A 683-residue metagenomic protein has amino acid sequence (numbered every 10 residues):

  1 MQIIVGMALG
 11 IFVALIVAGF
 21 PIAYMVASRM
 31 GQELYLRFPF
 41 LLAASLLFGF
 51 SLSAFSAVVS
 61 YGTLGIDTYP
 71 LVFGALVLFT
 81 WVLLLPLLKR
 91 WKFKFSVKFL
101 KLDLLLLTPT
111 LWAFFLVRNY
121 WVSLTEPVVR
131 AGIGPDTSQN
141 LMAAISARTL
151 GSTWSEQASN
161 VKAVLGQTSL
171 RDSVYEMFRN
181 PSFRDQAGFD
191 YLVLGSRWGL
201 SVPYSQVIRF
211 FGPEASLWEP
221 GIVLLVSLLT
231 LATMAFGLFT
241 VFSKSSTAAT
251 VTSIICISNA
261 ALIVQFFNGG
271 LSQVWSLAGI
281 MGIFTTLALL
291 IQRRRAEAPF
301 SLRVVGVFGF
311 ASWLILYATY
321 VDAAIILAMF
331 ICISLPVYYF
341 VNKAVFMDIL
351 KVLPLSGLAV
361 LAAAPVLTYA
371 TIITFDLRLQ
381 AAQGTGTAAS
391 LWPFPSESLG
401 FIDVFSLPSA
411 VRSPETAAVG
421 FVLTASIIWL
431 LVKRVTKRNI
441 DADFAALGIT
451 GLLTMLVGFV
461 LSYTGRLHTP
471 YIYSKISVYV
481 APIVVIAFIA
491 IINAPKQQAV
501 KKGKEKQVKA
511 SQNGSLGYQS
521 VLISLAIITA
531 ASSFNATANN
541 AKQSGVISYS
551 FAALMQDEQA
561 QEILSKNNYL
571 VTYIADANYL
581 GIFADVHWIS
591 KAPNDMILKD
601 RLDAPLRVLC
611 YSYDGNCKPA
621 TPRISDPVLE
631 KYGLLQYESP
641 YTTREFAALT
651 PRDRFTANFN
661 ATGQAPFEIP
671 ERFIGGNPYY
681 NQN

Functional and structural regions predicted by a protein language model:
M1-L104: Membrane-embedded, hydrophobic transmembrane alpha-helices
V5-A18, V223-L225, A364-P365, T387-T436 (+2 more regions): Alpha-helical transmembrane segments at the extracellular/periplasmic loop-to-helix junctions of multi-pass membrane
S45-V58, T108-R118, I222-R294, F300-Y339 (+1 more regions): Membrane-embedded helix bundles of polyisoprenyl
F73, G134-Q139, Q273-G279, I325-I326 (+1 more regions): Hydrophobic/aromatic-rich transmembrane helices and adjacent perimembrane loops
A113-A278, T469: Active-site lumenal/periplasmic loops and adjacent helix-entry segments of GT-C-fold, multi-pass membrane
A113-N119, N259, T319-A323, G458-S462 (+3 more regions): Transmembrane alpha-helical segments
A144, S524-L606, S612-K618, N683: Extracytoplasmic
L302-F310, L355-L361, A445, I492-A536: Signature aromatic-anchored transmembrane alpha helix within multi-pass, membrane-resident enzymes that catalyze glycan
